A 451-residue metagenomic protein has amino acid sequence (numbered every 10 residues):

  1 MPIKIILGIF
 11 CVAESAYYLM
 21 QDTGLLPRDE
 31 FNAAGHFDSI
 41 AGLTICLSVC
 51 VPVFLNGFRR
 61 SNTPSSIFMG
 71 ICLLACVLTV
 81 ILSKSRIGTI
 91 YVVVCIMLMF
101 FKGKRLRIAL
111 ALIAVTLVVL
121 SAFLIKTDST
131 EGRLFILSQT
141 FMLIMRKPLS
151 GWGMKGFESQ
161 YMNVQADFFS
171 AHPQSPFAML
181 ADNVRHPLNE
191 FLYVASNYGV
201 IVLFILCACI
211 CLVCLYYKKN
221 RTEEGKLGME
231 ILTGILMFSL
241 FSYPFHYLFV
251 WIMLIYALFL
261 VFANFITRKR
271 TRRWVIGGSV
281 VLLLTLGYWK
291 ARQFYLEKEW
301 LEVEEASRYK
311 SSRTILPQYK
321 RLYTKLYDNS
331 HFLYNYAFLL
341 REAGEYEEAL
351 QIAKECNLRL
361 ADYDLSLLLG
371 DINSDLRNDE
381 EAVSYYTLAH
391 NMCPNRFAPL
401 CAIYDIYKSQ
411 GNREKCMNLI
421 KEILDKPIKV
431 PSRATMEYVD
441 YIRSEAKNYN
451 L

Functional and structural regions predicted by a protein language model:
P2-D29, A34-F123, S196, V200-K219 (+3 more regions): Alpha-helical transmembrane segments of multi-pass inner-membrane proteins
A109-A122, T271-F294: Internal/C-terminal transmembrane anchor helices
F123-F135, L282-K310: Hydrophobic alpha-helical transmembrane segments in integral membrane proteins
M154-S196: Interfacial juxtamembrane loops and adjacent helix segments that form the catalytic/substrate-binding surfaces
W300, H331-N335, D364-L369, F397-A402 (+1 more regions): Alpha-solenoid helical repeat scaffolds
Y327-D328, L360-A361, P394, I428: Short coil turns that delineate tetratricopeptide repeat
